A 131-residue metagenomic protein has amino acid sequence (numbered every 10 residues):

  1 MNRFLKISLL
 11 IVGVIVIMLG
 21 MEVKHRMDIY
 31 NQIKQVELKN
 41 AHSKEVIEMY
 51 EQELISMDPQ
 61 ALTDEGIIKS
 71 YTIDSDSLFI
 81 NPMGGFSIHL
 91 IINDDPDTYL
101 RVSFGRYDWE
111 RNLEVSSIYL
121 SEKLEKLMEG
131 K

Functional and structural regions predicted by a protein language model:
M1-N2: N-terminal hydrophobic targeting signals that begin at the initiator methionine
K6-E22: Hydrophobic membrane-insertion alpha-helices, especially the h-region of bacterial N-terminal signal peptides
S8, V14, I33, E65 (+1 more regions): Low-complexity, intrinsically disordered short peptide segments enriched in small/polar/basic residues
L10, I17, T63, N81-P82 (+1 more regions): Generic detector of intrinsically disordered, low-complexity, polar/charged segments
G13, V23, D58, G66 (+2 more regions): Generic low-complexity, intrinsically disordered sequence content enriched in small uncharged/hydrophobic residues
M18-F79: N-terminal export/targeting and maturation segments
T72-K131: Extracytoplasmic electrostatic interaction patches
